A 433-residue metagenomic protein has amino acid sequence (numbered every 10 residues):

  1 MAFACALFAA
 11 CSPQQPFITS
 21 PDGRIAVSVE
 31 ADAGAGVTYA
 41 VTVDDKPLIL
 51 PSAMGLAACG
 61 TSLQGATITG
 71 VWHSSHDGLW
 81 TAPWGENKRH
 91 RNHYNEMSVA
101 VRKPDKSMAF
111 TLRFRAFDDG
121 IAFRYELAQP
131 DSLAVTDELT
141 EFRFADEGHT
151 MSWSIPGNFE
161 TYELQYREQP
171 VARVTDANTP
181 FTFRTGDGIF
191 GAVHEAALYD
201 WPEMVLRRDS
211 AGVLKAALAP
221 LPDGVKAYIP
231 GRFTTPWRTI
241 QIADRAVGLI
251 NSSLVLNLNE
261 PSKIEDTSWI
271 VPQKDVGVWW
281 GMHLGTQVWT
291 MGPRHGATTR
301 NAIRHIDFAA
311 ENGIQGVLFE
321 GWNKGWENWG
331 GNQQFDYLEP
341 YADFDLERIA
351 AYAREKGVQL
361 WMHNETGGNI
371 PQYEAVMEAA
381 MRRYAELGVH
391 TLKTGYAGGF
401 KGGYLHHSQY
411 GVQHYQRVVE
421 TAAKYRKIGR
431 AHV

Functional and structural regions predicted by a protein language model:
M1-A4: Sec-dependent signal peptide recognition, specifically the positively charged N-region followed immediately by
A9-A10: C-terminal motif of bacterial Sec signal peptides marking the signal peptidase cleavage site
Q15-E265: N-terminal accessory beta-strand-rich subdomains and adjacent acidic, glycine-rich linkers that precede catalytic cores
K103, A116-D118, D146, A243 (+4 more regions): Short, flexible loop/turn elements at secondary-structure junctions
T111-L112, V225-Y228, R304-I306, I349 (+1 more regions): Generic recognition of flexible, low-complexity loop/linker segments
Y125, A309, G429: Conserved, mostly hydrophobic/aromatic
P230-N312, G316: An acidic-aromatic substrate-binding cleft motif
E320-H432: Aromatic- and carboxylate-enriched substrate-binding clefts and catalytic-loop regions of carbohydrate-active enzymes
